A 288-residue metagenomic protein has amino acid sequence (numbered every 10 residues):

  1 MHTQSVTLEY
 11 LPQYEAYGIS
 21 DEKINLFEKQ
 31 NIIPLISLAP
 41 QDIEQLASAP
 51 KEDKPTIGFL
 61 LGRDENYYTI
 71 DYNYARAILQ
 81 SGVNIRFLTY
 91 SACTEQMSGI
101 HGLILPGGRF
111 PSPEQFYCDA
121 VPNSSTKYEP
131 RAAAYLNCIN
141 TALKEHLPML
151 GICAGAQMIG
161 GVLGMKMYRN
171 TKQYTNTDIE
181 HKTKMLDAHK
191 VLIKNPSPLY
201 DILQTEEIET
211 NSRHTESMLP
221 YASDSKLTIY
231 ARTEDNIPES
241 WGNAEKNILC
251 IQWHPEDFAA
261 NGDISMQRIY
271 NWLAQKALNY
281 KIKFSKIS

Functional and structural regions predicted by a protein language model:
H2-L150, G161-Y168, K172-Y200, T215 (+4 more regions): N-terminal beta1-alpha1 cap of cysteine-dependent amidohydrolase-like domains
G151, A156: Glycine-rich beta-to-alpha active-site loop
D201-E206: Aromatic-glycine-rich donor-binding/catalytic loop that engages nucleotide-sugar donors across glycosyltransferases
S212: Short basic/aromatic active-site micro-motif
L249-W253: Active-site-proximal beta-strand elements of phosphoester/diester hydrolases
